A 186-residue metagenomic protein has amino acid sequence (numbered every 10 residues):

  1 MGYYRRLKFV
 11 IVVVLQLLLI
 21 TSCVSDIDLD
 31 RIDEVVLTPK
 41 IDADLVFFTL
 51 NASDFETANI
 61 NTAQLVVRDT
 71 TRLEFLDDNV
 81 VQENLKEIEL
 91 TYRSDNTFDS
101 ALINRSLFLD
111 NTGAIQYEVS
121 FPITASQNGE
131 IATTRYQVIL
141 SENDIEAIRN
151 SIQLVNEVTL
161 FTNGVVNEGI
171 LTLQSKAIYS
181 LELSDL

Functional and structural regions predicted by a protein language model:
G2-R6, S22-L186: Extracellular/secretory-pathway and virion-surface proteins
V10-T21: Bacterial N-terminal signal peptides
